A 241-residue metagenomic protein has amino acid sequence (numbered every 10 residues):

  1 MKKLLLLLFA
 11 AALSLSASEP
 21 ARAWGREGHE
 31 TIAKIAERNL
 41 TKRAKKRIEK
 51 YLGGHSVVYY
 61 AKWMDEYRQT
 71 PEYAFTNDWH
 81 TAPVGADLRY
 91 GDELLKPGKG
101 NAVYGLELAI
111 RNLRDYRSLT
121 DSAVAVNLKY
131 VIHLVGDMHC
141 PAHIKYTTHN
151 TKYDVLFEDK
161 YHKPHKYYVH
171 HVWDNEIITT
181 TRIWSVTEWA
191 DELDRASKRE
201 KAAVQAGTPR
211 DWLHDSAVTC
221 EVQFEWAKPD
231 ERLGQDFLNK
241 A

Functional and structural regions predicted by a protein language model:
M1-R26: Bacterial Sec-dependent N-terminal signal peptides
R22-L134, P141-A241: N-terminal, motif-rich segments that launch catalysis or mediate targeting to/interaction with membranes, typified by
